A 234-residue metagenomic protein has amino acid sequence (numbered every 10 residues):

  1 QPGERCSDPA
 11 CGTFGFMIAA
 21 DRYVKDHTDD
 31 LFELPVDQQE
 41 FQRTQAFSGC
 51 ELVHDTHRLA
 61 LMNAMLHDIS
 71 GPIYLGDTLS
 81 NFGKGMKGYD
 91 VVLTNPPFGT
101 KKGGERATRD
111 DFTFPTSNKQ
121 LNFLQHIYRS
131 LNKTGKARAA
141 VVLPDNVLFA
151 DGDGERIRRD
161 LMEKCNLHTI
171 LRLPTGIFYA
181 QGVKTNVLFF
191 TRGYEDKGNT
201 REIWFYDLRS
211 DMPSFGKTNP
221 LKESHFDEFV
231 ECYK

Functional and structural regions predicted by a protein language model:
Q1-T94, G99-K101, T108-D110, S117 (+3 more regions): Conserved S-adenosyl-L-methionine
M86-K234: A conserved structural/catalytic subdomain of Rossmann-like adenosyl-cofactor enzymes
